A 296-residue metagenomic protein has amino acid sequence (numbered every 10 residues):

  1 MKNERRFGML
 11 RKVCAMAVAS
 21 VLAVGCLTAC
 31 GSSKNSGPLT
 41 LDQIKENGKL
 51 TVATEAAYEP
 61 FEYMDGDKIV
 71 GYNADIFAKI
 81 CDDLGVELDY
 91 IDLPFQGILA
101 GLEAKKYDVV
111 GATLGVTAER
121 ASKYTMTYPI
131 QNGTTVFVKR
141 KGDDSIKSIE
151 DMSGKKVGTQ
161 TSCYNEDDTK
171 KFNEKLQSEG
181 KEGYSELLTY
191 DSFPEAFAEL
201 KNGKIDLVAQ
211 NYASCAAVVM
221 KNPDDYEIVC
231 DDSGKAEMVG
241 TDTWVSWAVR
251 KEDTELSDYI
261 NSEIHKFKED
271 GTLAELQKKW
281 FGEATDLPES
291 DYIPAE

Functional and structural regions predicted by a protein language model:
G31, A74-D83, D143, E150 (+3 more regions): Extended ligand-binding regions for polar small-molecule ligands
S32-P38, Y164-L187, E227-I228, N261-E296: Ligand-binding clefts/hinges and TM-proximal coupling segments of bilobed small-molecule sensing domains
S36-T113, Y259, K279: Extracytoplasmic small-molecule ligand-binding "clamshell" domains of the periplasmic binding protein/Venus flytrap
T51-E59, I69-D82, T134-S192, Y212-S214: Bilobed "Venus flytrap"/periplasmic-binding protein-like clamshell domains and structurally analogous long
A78, D82, E87-D151, S233-E237: Acidic, polar ligand-binding/catalytic clefts
D89-A100, D144, G183-N202: Short helix-initiation/N-cap motifs at beta->coil->alpha
G97, L114-S122, D167-K175, D206-T241: A ligand-binding cleft/hinge motif common to bilobed small-molecule-binding domains
Q131-K139, N222-S262, E283-E296: Periplasmic-binding protein-like
